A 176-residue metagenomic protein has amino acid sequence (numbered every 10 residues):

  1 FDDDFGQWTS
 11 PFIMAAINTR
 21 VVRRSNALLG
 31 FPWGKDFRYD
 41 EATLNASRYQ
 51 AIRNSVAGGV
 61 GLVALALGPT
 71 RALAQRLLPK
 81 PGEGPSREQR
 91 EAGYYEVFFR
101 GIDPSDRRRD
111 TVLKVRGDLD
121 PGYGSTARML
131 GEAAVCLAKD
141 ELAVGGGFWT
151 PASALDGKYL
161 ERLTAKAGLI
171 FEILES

Functional and structural regions predicted by a protein language model:
F1-S176: C-terminal catalytic/substrate-binding lobe primarily of soluble NAD(P)-dependent oxidoreductases
